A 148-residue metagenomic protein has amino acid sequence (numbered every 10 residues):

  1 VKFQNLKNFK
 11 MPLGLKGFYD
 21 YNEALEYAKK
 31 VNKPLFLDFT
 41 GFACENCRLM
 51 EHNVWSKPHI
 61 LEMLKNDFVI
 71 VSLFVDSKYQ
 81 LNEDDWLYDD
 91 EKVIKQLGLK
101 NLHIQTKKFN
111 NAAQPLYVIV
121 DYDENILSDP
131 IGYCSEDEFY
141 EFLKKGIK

Functional and structural regions predicted by a protein language model:
V1-L37, G41-K148: Proteins that catalyze or organize thiol-disulfide redox chemistry and the adjacent proteostasis machinery handling
